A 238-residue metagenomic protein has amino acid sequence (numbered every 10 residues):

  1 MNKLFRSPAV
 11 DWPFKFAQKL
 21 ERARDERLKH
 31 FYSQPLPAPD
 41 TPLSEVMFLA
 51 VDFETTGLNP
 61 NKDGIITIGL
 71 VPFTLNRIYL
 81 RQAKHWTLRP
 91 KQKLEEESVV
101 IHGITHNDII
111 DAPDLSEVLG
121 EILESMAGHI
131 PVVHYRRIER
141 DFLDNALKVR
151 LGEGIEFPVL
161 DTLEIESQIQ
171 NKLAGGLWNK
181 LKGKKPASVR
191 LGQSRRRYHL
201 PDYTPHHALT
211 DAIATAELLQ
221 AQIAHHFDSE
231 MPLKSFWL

Functional and structural regions predicted by a protein language model:
M1-A38, Q168, R197, A216-L238: Acidic two-metal-ion nuclease catalytic site recognized across multiple nuclease folds, prominently DnaQ/RNase D-T
K15, K19-V51, T55-R150, E156 (+2 more regions): Conserved non-catalytic scaffold segment of RNase H-like nuclease domains
F53-T56, T162, T215: Ser/Thr-centric signal marking residues that sit in or immediately flank functional binding/regulatory motifs
V118, A214-T215: Short Asp/Glu-rich motifs
I155-T162: Short, acidic/small-residue loops that bind anionic groups at enzyme active sites
T162-K182: Short alpha-helix plus adjacent loop in nuclease-associated cores
D211: Short, conserved phosphate/pyrophosphate- and ester-handling motifs at nucleotide-, phospho-/glycolipid
